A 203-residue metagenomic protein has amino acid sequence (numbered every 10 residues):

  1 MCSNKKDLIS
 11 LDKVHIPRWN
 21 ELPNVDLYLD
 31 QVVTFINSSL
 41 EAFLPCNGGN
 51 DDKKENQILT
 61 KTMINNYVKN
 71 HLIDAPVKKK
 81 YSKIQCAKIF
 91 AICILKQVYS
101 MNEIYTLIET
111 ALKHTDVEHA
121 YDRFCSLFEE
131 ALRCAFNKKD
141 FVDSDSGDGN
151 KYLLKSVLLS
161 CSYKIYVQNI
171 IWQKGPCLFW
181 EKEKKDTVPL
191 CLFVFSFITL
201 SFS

Functional and structural regions predicted by a protein language model:
C2-T110: Basic helix-turn-helix/winged-helix DNA-binding cores and closely related short helical interaction motifs
K5-L27, C93, A111-T115, Y121-R133 (+3 more regions): Extended interaction regions within the primary functional domain
Q31, M63, V117-A120, F124 (+1 more regions): A general marker of short, structured functional hotspots
L107-E181: Intrinsically disordered, low-complexity, charge-dense segments enriched in Lys/Arg and Glu/Asp interspersed
E183-L200: Positively charged N-terminal leader segments that act as targeting/secretion signals
